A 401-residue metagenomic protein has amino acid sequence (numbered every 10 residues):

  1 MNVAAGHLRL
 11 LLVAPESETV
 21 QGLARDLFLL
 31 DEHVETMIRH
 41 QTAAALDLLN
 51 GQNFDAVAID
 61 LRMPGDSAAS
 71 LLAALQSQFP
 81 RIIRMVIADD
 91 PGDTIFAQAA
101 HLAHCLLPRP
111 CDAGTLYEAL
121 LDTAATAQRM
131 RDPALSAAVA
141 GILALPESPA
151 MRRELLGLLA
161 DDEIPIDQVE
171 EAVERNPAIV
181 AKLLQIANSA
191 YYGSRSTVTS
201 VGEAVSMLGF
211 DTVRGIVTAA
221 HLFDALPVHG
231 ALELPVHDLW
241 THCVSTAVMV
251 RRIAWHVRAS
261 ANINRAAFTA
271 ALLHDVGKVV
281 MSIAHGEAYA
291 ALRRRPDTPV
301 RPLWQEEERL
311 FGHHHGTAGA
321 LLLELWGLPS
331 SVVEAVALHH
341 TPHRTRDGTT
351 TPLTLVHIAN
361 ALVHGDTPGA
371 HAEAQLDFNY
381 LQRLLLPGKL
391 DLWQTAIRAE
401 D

Functional and structural regions predicted by a protein language model:
M1-G6, D93, A97, C105 (+2 more regions): Conserved alpha-helical "signature site" that marks functionally important helical segments or helix/loop junctions
A14-E16, R175: Acidic di-acidic motifs
P15, I87-P91, P110: Conserved active-site segment of CheY-like receiver
P15, L49, L61-M63: Residue immediately C-terminal to the conserved phosphorylatable aspartate in receiver
S17-M37: Two-component/phosphorelay signaling modules centered on CheY-like receiver
V20, T42, D55-F79, D89-D93: Conserved phosphotransfer microenvironments
I38-A56: Acidic, metal-coordinating helix/loop segments flanking the phosphotransfer/catalytic sites of two-component signaling
V57, R84, C105-L107: Two-component signal transduction core modules
